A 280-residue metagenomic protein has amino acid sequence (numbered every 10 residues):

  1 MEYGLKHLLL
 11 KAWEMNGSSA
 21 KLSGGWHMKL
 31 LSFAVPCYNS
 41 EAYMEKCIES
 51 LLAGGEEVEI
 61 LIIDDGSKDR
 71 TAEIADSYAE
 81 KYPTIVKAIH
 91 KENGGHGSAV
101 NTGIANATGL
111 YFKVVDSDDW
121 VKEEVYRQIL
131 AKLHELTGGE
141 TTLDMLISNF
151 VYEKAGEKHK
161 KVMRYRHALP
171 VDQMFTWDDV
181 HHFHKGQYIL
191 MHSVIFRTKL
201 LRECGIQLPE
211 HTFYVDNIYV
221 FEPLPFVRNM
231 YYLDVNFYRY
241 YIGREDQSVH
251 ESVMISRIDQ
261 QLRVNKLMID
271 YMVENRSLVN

Functional and structural regions predicted by a protein language model:
E2-S50: N-proximal low-complexity "stem/linker" segments adjacent to membrane-targeting elements
K29-S32, E59, I218: Cell-envelope/extracellular polymer assembly enzymes that use nucleotide-activated donors
E49-V58: Short, acidic, metal-binding catalytic loop of nucleotide-sugar glycosyltransferases
S50, D64-E73, G94-G95: A conserved acidic beta->alpha catalytic loop
E57-G66, K87-E92, S117: Short beta-strand/loop segment that forms part of the nucleotide-sugar
K91-A107: Glycine-rich, basic loop-to-helix element that forms the pyrophosphate-binding segment of sugar-nucleotide handling
H96, W120-Y231, Y238-S256: Donor-binding/catalytic cores of nucleotide-activated saccharide and glycerol-phosphate transferases/polymerases
F112: Short aromatic/hydrophobic "clamp" motif used to bind/position activated sugar donors
